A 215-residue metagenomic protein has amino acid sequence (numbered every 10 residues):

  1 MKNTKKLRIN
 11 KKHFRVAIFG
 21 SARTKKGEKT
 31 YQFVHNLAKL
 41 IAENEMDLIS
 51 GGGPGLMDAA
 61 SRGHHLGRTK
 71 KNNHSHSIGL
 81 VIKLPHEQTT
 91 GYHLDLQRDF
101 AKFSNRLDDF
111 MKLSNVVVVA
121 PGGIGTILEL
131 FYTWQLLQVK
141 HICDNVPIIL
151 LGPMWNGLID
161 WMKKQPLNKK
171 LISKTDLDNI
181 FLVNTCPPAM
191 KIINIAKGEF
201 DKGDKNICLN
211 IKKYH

Functional and structural regions predicted by a protein language model:
M1-G20, N179, N184-H215: SAM-dependent methyltransferases
M1-G79: Glycine-rich beta-alpha loop segments
G20-A22, G51-G52, L80-K83, F100 (+3 more regions): Fold-independent oxyanion-binding glycine-rich loops and adjacent beta-strand/coil segments at enzyme active sites
K26, H86-Q88, N156-I159: Short, charged/polar "capping" segments at the starts of alpha-helices and the immediately preceding loops
V34-H35, H65-L66, T133-L137, K164-L167 (+1 more regions): Short, solvent-exposed amphipathic alpha-helical segments in soluble enzyme and RNA/protein-processing domains
G55-V119: Acidic/glycine-enriched connector segments
Y92-H93, F100-L182, A189: Conserved phosphate- and dinucleotide-binding cores of soluble alpha/beta proteins, encompassing both enzyme active
